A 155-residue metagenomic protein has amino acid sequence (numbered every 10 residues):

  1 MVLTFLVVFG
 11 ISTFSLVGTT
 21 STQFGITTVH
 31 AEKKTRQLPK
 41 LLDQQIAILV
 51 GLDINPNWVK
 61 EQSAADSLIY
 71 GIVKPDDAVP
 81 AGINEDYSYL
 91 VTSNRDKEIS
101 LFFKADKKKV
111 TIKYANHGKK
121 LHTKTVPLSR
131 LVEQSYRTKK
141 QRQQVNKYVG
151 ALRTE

Functional and structural regions predicted by a protein language model:
M1-A31: Sec-dependent N-terminal signal peptides of Gram-positive bacterial secreted proteins and lipoproteins
F5-V8, G18, G51-I54, T92 (+1 more regions): Generic detector of low-complexity/intrinsically disordered segments and short hydrophobic N-terminal stretches
S21-Q37, Y148-V149, R153-E155: Intrinsically disordered, low-complexity repeat and linker tracts
K33-P39, L131-Q134: Second-shell loop/turn segments in exported
R36-Q44, K139, Q143: Soluble non-cytosolic domains of exported or imported proteins
P39-H122: Mature extracytoplasmic domains of secretory-pathway proteins
T123-E155: C-terminal partner/receptor-binding element of secreted or periplasmic proteins
